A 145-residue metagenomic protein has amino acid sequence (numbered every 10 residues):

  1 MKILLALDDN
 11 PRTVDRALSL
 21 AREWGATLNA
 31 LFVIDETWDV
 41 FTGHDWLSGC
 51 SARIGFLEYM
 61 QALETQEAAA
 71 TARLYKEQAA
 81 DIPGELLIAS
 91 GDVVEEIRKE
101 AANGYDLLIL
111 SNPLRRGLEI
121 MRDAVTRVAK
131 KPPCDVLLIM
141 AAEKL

Functional and structural regions predicted by a protein language model:
M1-I54, R127, K131, A141: Small/aliphatic-rich secondary-structure junction motif
D8-R12, S90-V94, L114-R115: Short beta->alpha connector loops
D15-L20, E96-E100, D123-A124: A short acidic, amphipathic alpha-helical/loop segment
N29-L31, E85-A89, L137-I139: General small-molecule cofactor/ligand-binding pocket signal
V40-G43, I97-K99, I120-M121: Short, well-ordered secondary-structure micro-motifs
C50-A70: A short acidic, glycine-rich active-site loop that binds or catalyzes chemistry on phosphate/adenosine moieties
K76-L108, K144-L145: Structural beta-alpha unit
L107-P132, L145: Glycine-rich, Arg-bearing micro-motifs that act as flexible, cationic patches
